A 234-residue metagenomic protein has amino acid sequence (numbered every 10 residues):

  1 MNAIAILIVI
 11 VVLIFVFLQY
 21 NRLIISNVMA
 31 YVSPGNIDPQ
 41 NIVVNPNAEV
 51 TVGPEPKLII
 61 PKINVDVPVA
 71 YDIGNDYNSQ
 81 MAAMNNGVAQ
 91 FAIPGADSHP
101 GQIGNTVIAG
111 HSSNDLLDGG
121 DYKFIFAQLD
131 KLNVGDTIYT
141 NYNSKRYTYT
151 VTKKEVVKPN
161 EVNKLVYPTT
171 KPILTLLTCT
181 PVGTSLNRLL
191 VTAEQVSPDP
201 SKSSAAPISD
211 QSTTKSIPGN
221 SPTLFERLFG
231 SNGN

Functional and structural regions predicted by a protein language model:
N2, I6, V11-V134, Y139-K145 (+1 more regions): Solvent-exposed, non-transmembrane regions of membrane-associated and secreted proteins
